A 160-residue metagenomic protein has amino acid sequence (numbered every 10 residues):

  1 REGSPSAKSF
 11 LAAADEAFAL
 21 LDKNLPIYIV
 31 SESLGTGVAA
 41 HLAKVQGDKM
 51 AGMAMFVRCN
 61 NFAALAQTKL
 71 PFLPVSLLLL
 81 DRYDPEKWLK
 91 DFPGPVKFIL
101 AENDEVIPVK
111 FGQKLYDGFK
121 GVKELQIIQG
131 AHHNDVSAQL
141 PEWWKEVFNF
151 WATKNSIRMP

Functional and structural regions predicted by a protein language model:
S4-D22, H41: Alpha/beta-hydrolase active-site loop
I29-S31, F56, I99: Short beta-strand immediately N-terminal to the catalytic nucleophile in serine-hydrolase-like folds
S31-A39: Gly/Ala-rich beta-loop-alpha elbow adjacent to hydrolase catalytic centers
V38-D91: Hydrolase active-site cap/lid region
P85, G94, P108-D117: Short alpha-helix in the alpha/beta-hydrolase fold that links the catalytic acid
F92-P93, K97-D104: Short beta-strand/loop motif that positions the catalytic acidic residue of the alpha/beta-hydrolase fold
N103-I107, H133-D135: Acidic catalytic loop of the alpha/beta-hydrolase fold
A131-E142: Catalytic histidine-centered segment of alpha/beta-hydrolase-like enzymes
